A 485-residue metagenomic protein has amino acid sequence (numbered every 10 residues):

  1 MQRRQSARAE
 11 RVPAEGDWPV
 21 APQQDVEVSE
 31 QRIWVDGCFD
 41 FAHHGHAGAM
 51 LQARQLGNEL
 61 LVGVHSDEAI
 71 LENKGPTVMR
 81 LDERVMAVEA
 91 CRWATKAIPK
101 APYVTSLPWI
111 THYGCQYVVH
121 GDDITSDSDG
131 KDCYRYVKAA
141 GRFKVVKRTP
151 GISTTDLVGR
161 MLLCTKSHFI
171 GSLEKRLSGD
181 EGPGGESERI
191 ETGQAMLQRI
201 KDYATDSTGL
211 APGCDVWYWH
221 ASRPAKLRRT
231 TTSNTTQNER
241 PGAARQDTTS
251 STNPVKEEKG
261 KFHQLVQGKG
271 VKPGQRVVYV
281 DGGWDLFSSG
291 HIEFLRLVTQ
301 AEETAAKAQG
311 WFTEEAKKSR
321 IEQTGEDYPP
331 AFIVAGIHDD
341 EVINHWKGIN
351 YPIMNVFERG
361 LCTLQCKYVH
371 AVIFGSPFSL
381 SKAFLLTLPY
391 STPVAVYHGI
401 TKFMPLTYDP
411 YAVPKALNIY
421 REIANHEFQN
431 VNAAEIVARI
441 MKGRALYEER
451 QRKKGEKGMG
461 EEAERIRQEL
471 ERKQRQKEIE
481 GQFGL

Functional and structural regions predicted by a protein language model:
M1-L485: Nucleotidyltransferase catalytic core that binds NTPs
